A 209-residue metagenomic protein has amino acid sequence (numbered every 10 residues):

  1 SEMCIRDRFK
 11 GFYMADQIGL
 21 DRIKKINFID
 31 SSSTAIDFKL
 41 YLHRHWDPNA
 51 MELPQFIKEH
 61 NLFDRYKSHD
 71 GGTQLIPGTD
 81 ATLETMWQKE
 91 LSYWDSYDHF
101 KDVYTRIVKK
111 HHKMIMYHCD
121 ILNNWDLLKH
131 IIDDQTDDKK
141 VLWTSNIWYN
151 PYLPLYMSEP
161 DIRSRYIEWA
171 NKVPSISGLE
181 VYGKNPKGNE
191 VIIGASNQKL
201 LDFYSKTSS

Functional and structural regions predicted by a protein language model:
S1, I23, D138-K139: Local beta-strand N-terminus motif with an aromatic residue
M3-I5: Short, small-residue-biased leader/transition segments that mark boundaries at the very start of proteins
F9-D21: Conserved SAM-binding loop of SAM-dependent methyltransferases across substrates and taxa, primarily the Class I
F9-G11, S33-T34, I121-L122, W148-Y149: Short, solvent-exposed loop/turn segments at secondary-structure junctions
M14-Q17, F38-Y41, L153-Y156: Short, solvent-exposed loop/turn and secondary-structure capping segments
Q17-L20, Q88, D133, N171: Sec-exported extracytoplasmic/periplasmic mature domains
L20, K25-L122: Class I S-adenosyl-L-methionine-dependent methyltransferase module
R106-S209: Alpha-helical subdomain
